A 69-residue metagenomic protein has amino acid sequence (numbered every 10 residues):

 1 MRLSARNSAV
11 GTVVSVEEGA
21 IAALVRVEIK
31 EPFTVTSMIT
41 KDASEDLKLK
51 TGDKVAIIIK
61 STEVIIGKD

Functional and structural regions predicted by a protein language model:
M1-D69: Non-catalytic connector elements of ABC transporters
